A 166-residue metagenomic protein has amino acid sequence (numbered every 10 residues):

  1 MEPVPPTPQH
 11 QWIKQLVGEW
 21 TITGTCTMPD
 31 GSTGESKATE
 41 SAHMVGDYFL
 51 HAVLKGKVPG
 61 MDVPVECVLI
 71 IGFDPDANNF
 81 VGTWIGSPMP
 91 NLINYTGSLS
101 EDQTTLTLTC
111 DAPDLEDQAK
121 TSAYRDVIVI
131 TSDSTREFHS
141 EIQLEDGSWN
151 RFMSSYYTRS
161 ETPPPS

Functional and structural regions predicted by a protein language model:
M1-S166: Hydrophobic small-molecule pocket/channel-lining residues, especially in calycin-type beta-barrels
